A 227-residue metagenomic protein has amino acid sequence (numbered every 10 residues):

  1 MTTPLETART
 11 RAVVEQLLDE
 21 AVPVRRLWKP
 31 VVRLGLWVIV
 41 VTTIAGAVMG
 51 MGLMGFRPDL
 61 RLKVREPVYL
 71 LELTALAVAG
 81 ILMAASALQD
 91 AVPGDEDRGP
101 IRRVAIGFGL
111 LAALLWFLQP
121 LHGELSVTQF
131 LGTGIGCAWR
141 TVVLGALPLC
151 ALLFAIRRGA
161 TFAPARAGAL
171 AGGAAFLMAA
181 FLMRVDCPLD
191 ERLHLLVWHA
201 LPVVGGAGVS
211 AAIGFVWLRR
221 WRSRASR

Functional and structural regions predicted by a protein language model:
M1-V32: N-terminal juxtamembrane cytosolic/stromal segments of multi-pass membrane proteins
T10-D19, L53-R57, M83-S86, W217: Juxtamembrane interface elements at the cytosolic ends of transmembrane helices in multi-pass membrane proteins
P30-T128: Selected alpha-helical membrane-embedding segments in polytopic membrane proteins
L34-T42, R140-T141, A167-A174: Select subsegments of transmembrane alpha-helices in polytopic membrane proteins, especially boundary-proximal
L62-V68, S126-W139, R192-P202: Non-cytosolic membrane-interface motifs at loop->transmembrane helix junctions
L73-A85, V142-L152, V203-W217: Hydrophobic cores of alpha-helical transmembrane segments in multi-pass inner/ER membrane proteins, independent
A112-A169: Membrane-proximal helix-loop-helix units in multi-pass membrane proteins
F154-R227: Terminal transmembrane helical module of multi-pass membrane proteins
